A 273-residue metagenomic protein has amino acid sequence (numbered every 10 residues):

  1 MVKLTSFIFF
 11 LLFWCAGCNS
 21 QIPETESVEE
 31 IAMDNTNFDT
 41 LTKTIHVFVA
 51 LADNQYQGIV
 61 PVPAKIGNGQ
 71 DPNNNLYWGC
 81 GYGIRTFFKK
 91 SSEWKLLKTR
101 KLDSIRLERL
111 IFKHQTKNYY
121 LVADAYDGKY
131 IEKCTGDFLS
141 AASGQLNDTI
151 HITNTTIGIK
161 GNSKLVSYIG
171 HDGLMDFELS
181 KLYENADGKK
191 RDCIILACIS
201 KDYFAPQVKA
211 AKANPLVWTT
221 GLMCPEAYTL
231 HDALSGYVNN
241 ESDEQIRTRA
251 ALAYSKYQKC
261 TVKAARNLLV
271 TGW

Functional and structural regions predicted by a protein language model:
V2-F9: Sec-dependent signal peptide recognition, specifically the positively charged N-region followed immediately by
C15-G17: C-terminal motif of bacterial Sec signal peptides marking the signal peptidase cleavage site
Q21-W94: Boundary/activation segment at the start of structured domains
H46-Q55, D124-Y126, I169, G221: Short loop/turn segments at strand-loop or loop-helix junctions that form parts of catalytic or ligand-binding pockets
P72-G158: Functional beta-strand-loop-alpha-helix junction segments that form "active/interaction loops" within catalytic
F88-S92, A142, L146, G170-G173 (+3 more regions): Sec/Tat-exported extracytoplasmic proteins
G158-G236: Catalytic cores of nucleophile-dependent amide-cleaving enzymes
Q245-W273: Caspase-like cysteine protease fold
